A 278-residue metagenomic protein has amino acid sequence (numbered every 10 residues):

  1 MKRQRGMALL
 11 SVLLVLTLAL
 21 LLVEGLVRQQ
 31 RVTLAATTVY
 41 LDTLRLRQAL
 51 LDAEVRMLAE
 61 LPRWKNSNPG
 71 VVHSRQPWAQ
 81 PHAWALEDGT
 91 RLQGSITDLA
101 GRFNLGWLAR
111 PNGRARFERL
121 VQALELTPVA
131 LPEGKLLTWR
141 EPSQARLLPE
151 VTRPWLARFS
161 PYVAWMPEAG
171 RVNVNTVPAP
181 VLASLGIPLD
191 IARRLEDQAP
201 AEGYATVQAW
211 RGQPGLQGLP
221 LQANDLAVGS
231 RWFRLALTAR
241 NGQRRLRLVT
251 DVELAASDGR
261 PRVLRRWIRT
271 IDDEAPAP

Functional and structural regions predicted by a protein language model:
K2-P278: Compositionally biased linear targeting/interaction segments
